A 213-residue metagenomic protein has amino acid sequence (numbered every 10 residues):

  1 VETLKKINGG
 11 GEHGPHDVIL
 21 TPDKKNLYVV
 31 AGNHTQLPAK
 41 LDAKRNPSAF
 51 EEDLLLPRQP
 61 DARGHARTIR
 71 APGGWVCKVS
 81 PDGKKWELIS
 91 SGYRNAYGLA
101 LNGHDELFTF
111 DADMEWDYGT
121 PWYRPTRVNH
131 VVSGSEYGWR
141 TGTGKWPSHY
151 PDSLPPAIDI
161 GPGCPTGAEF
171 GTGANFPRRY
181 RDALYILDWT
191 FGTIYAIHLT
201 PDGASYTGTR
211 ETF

Functional and structural regions predicted by a protein language model:
V1-F213: Beta-propeller domains with acidic blade repeats across secreted/periplasmic ectodomains and cytosolic WD/CNH propellers
